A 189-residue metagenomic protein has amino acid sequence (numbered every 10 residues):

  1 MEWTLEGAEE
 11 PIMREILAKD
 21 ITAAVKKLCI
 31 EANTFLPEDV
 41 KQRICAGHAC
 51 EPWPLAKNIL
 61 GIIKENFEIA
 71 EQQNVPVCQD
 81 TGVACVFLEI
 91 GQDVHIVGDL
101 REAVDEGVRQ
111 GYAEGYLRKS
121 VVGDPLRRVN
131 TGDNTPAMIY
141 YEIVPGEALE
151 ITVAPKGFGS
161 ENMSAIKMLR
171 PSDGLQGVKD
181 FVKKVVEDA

Functional and structural regions predicted by a protein language model:
M1-A189: Non-transmembrane, aqueous-exposed alpha-helical and coiled segments at domain scale
